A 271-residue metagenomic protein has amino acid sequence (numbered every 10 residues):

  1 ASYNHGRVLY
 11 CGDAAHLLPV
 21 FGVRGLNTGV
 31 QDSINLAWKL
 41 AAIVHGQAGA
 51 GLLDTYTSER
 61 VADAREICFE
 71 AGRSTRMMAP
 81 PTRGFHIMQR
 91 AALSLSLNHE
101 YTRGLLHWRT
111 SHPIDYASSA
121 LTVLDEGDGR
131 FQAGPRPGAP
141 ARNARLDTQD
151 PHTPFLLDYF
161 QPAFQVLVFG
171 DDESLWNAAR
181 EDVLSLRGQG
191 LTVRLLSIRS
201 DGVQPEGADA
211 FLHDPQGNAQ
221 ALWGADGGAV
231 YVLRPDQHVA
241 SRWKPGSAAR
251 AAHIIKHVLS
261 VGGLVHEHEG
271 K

Functional and structural regions predicted by a protein language model:
A1-T28, A48, E70, V123: FAD/FMN-dependent oxidoreductases across multiple families
L26-A41: Functional cores that coordinate and move charged inorganic groups
V44-K271: Helical substrate-recognition/capping region of FAD-dependent monooxygenase/halogenase enzymes
